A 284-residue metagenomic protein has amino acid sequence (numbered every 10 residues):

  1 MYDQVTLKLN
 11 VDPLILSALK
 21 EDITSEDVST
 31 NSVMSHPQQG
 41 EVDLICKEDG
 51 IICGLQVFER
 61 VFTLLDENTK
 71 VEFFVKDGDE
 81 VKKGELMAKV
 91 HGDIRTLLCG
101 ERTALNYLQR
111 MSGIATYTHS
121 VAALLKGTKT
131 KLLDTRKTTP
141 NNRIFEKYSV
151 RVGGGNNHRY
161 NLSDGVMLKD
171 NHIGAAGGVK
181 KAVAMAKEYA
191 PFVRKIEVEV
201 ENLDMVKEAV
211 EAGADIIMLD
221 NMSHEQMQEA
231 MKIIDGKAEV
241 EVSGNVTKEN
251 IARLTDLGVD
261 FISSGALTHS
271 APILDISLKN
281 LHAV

Functional and structural regions predicted by a protein language model:
Y2-A212, I216, Q228-I233, E239-E241 (+2 more regions): Acidic/glycine-rich phosphate/pyrophosphate-binding loops and surrounding catalytic core that coordinate Mg2+
N221, G244, G265-A266: Short secondary-structure boundary segments
G236-E239, L281-V284: Short acidic, glycine/proline-enriched helix-loop-strand junctions
E241-S243, L278: Short glycine/threonine-rich catalytic loop with a Thr-x-Gly-x-Asp
P272-L281: Structured adenosyl-cofactor binding patch, chiefly the S-adenosyl-L-methionine
